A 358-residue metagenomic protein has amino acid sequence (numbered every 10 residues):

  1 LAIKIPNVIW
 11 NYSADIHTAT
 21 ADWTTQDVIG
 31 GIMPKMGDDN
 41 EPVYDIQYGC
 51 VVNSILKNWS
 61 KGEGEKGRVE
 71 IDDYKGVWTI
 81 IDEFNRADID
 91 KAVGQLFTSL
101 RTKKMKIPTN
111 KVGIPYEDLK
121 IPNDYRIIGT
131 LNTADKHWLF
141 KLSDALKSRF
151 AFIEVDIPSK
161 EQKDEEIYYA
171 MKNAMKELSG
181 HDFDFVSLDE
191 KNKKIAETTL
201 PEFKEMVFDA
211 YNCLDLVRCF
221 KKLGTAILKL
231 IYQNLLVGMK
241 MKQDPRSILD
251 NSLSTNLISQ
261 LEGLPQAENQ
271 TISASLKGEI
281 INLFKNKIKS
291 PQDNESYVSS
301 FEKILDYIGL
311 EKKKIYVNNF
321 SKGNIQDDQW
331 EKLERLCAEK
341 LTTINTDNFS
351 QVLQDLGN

Functional and structural regions predicted by a protein language model:
L1-N358: C-terminal regulatory/interaction module of P-loop NTP-utilizing enzymes
